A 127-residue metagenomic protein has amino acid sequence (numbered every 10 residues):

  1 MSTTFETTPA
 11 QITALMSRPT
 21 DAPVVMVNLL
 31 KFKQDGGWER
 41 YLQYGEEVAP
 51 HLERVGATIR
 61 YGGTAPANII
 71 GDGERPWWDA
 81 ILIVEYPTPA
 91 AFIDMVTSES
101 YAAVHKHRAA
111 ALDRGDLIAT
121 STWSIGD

Functional and structural regions predicted by a protein language model:
M1-I81, P87-D94, S121-D127: Short S/T/G/P-rich N-terminal loop/turn motif that feeds into the first structured element of a domain
D94-S100: Short amphipathic alpha-helices in soluble, non-transmembrane regions that often serve as interface/regulatory elements
S100-K106, L112: A common structural junction motif
D113-L117: Core nucleotidyl-transferase/polymerase catalytic module
